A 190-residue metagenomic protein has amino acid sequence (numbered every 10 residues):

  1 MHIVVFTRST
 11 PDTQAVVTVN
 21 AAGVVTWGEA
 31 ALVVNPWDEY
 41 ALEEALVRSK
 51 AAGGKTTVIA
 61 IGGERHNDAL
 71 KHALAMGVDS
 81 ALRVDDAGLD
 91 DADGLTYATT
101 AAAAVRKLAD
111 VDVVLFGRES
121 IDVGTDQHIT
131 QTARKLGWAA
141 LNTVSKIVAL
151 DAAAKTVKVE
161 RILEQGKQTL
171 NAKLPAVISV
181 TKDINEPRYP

Functional and structural regions predicted by a protein language model:
M1-P190: N-terminal glycine-rich FAD/FM-binding segment characteristic of electron-transfer flavoproteins
